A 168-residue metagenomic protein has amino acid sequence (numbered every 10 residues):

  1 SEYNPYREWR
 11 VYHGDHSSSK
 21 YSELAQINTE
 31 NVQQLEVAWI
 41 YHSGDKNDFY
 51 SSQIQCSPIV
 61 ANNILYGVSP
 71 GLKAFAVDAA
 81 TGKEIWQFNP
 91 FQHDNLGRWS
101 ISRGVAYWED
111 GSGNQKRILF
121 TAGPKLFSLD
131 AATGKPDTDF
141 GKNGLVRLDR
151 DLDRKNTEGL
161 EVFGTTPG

Functional and structural regions predicted by a protein language model:
S1-D48, K83-Q92, K135-T157: Aromatic (tryptophan-biased) beta-strands that constitute blades/sheets of beta-rich domains
W9-H13, S51-G71, R98-L126, G159-G168: Repeat-blade elements of multi-bladed beta-propeller folds
S18-Y21, G67-V68, A76: Extended, small/polar residue-biased N-terminal targeting/export presequences and adjacent propeptide/linker tracts
A79-A80, P90-F91, Y107-W108: Structural core of flavin- and non-heme-iron oxidoreductases, emphasizing the beta-strand/alpha-helix scaffold
